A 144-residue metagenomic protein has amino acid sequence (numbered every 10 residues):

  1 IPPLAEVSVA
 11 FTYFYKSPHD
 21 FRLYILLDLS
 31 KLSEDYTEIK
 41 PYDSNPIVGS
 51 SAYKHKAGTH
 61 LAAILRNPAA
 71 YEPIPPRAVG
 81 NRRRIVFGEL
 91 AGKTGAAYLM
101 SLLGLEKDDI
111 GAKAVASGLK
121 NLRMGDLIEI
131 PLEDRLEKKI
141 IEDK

Functional and structural regions predicted by a protein language model:
I1-L23: C-terminal helical cap(s) of enzyme catalytic domains, especially alpha/beta-barrels
P18-K144: A mid-to-C-terminal "edge-of-domain" accessory segment
